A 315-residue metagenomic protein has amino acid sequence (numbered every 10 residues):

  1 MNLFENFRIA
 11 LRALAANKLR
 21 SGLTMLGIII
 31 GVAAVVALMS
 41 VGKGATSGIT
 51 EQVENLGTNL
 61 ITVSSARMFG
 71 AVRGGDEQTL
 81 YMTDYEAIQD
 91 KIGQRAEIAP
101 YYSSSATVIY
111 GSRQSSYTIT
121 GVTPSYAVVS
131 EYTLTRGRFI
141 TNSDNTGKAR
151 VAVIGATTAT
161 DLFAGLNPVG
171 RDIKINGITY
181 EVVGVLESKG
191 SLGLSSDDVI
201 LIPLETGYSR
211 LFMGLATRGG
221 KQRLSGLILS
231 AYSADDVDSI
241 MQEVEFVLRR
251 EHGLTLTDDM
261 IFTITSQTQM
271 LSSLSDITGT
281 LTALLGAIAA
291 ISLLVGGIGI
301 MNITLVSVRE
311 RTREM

Functional and structural regions predicted by a protein language model:
M1-I30: N-terminal Sec/SRP start-transfer signal
L11-R12, S21, A289, I298-M315: Intracellular coupling helices
L19-S47, G296: Short, strongly hydrophobic transmembrane alpha-helices
I29-V35, L284-I300, V308: Hydrophobic transmembrane alpha-helices
G42-T118, S125-V128, S143, T160-D161 (+2 more regions): Hydrophobic, regular-secondary-structure patches
I49, I228, Y232, D236-V244 (+2 more regions): Peri-transmembrane interface segments
S125-I140, A149-T255: Mid-to-C-terminal secondary-structure elements that act as membrane-proximal/extracytoplasmic interface segments
